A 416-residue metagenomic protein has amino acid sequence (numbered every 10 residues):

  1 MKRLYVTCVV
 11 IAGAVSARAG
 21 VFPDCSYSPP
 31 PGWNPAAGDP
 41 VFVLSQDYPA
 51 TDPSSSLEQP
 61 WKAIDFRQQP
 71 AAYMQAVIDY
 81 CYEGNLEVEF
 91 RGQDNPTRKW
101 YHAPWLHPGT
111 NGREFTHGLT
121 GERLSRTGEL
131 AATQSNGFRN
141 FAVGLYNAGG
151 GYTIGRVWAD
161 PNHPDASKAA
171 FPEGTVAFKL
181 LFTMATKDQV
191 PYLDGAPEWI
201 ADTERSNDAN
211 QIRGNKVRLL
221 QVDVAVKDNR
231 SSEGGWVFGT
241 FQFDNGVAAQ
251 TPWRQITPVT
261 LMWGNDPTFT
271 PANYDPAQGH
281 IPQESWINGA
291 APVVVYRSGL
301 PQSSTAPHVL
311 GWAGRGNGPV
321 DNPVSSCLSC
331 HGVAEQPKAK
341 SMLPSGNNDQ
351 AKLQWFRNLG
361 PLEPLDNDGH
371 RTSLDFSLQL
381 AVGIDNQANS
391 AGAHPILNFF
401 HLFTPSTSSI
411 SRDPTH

Functional and structural regions predicted by a protein language model:
M1-L4: Positively charged n-region of N-terminal signal peptides that target proteins for export
V6-A14: Bacterial N-terminal signal peptides
A19-S329, A334-H416: Conserved small-residue
